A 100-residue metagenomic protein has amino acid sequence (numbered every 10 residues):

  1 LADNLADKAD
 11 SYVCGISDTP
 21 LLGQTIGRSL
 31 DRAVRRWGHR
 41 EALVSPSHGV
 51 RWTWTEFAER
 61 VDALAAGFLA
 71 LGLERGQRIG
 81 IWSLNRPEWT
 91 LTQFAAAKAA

Functional and structural regions predicted by a protein language model:
L1-Q24: Flexible, non-catalytic linker and terminal segments flanking ANL/adenylate-forming cores
L22, D31, H39-F94: Conserved AMP-binding/adenylate-forming core of the ANL superfamily
A97: Anion (oxyanion) recognition and catalysis
A100: Structured binding elements
